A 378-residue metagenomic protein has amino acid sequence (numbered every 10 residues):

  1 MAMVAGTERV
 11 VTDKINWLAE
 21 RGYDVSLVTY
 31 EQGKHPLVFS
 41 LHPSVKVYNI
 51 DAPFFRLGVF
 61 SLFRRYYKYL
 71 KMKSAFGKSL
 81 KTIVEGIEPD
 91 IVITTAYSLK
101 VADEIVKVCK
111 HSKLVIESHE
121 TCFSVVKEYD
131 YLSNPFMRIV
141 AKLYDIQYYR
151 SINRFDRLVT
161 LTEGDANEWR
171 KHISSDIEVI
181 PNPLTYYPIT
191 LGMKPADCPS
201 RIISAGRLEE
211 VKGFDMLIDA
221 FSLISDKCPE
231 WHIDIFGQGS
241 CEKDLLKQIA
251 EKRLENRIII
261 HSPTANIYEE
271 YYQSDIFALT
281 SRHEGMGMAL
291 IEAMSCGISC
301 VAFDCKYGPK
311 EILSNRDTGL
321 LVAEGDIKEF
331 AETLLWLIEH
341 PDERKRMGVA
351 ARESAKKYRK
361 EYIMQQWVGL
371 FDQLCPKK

Functional and structural regions predicted by a protein language model:
M1-V4, W17, Y23-Y67, E168-R170 (+1 more regions): N-terminal strand-loop element at the rim of the active site of nucleotide-sugar-dependent glycosyltransferases
E8-D13, S200-L223, S240-L246, K328: A conserved mid-protein helix/loop that constitutes part of the nucleotide-sugar donor-binding site
K78-T82, R138-L158: Membrane-proximal helix-turn-helix segments that form the acceptor-binding/catalytic region of lipid-linked
I91-I93, V108-E128, V159: Active-site proximal beta-strand in glycosyltransferases
G164, P183: Carbohydrate-associated surface elements
P263, R282: Aromatic "clamp/platform" in nucleotide-sugar-dependent glycosyltransferases that forms part of the donor/acceptor
S299-F303: Short hydrophobic beta-strand element within catalytic cores of glycosyltransferases and related nucleotide-activated
S314-R316, L320-I327, W336-P341, K356: Conserved acidic donor-binding segment of nucleotide-sugar-dependent glycosyltransferases
